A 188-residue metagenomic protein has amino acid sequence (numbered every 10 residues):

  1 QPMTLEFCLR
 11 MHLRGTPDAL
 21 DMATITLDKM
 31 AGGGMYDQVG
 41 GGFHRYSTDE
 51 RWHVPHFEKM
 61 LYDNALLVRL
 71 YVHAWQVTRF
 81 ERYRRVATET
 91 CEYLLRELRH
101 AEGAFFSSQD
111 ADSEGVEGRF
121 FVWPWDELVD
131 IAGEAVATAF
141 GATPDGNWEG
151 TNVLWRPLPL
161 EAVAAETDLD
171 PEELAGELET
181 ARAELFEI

Functional and structural regions predicted by a protein language model:
Q1-I188: Glycan-recognition and catalytic cores of secretory/periplasmic carbohydrate-active enzymes
